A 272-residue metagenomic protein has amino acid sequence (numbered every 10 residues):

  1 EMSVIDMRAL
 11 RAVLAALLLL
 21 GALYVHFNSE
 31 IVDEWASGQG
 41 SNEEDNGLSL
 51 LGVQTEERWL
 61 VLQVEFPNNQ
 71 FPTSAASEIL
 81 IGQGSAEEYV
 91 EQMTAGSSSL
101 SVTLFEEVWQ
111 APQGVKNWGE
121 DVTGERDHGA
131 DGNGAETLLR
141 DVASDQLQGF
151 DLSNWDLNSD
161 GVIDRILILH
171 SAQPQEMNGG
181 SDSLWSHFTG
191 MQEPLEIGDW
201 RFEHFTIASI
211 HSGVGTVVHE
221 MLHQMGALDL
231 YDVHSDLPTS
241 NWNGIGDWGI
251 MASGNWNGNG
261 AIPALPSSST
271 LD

Functional and structural regions predicted by a protein language model:
E1-S98: N-terminal low-structure segments adjacent to metalloprotease catalytic domains across cellular compartments
D45-N46, S153-D156, H234-N241: Low-complexity, polar-biased intrinsically disordered regions enriched in Pro/Ser/Thr/Gly
L50, A95-E193: Active-site-proximal segments of metallohydrolase catalytic domains
G52-E56, N158-I163, W242-I245: Extracellular/periplasmic catalytic domains that process cell-envelope and extracellular macromolecules
E65-N68, R140, A172, N255: Non-catalytic surface loops within mature trypsin-like serine protease
L80, E91, L139-A143, L147 (+4 more regions): Non-transmembrane alpha-helical segments in soluble domains of secreted/periplasmic/extracellular proteins
G84, G129-T137, A208-T216: Soluble non-cytosolic domains of exported or imported proteins
R165, S171-D272: Extracellular hydrolytic enzyme modules, especially secreted metalloproteases of the metzincin/thermolysin-like class
